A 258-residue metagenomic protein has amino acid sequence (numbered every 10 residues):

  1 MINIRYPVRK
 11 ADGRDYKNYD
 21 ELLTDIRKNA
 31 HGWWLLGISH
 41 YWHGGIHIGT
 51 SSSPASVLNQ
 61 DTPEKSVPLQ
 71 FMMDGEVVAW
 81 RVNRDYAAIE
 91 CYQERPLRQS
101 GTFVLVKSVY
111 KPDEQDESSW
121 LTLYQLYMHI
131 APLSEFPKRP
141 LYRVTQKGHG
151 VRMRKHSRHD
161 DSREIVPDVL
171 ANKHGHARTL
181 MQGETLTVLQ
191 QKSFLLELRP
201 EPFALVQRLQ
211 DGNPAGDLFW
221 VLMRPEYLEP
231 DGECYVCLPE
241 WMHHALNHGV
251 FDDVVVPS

Functional and structural regions predicted by a protein language model:
M1-Y41, I46-H47, P54-S56, R143 (+4 more regions): N-terminal module-boundary/linker segments of secreted carbohydrate-active enzymes
R5-R14, V67-N83: Short, acidic/charged, Gly/Pro-enriched secondary-structure junctions
Y16, G49-T50, R81, V206: Extended intrinsically disordered or low-complexity segments
I26-F71, V82-P96, V166-V169: Short glycine/threonine/proline-enriched tight-turn/helix- or strand-capping micro-motif at secondary-structure
S52-F71, R81, K107-V109, E114-G148 (+2 more regions): Short histidine-centered loop motifs in beta-beta connectors
A79-K107, K173-N247, D252-D253: SH3/SH3-like beta-barrel superfamily modules
S134-P137, L141-E201, E229, S258: A conserved hydrophobic secondary-structure block that centers on an alpha-helix together with its immediately flanking
